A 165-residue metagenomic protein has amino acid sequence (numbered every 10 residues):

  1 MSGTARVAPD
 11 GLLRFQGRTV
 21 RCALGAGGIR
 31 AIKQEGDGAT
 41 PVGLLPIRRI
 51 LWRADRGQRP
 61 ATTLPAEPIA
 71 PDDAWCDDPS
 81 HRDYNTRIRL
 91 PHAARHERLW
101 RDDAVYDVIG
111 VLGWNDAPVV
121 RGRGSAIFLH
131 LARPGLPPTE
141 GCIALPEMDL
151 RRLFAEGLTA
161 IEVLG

Functional and structural regions predicted by a protein language model:
M1-T139, D149-G165: Cell wall/extracellular polymer interaction/catalysis modules
C142: Short cysteine clusters
L145: A conserved hydrophobic position in a structured secondary element of the catalytic/binding core that shapes
